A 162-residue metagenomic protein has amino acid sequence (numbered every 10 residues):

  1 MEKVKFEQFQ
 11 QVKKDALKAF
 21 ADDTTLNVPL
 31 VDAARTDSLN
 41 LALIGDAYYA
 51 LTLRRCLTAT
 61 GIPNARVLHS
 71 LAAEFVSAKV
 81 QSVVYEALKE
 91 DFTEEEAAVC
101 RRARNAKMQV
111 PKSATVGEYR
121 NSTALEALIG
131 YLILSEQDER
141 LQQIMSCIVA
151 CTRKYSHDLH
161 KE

Functional and structural regions predicted by a protein language model:
M1-E162: Double-stranded RNA-binding/processing signature
